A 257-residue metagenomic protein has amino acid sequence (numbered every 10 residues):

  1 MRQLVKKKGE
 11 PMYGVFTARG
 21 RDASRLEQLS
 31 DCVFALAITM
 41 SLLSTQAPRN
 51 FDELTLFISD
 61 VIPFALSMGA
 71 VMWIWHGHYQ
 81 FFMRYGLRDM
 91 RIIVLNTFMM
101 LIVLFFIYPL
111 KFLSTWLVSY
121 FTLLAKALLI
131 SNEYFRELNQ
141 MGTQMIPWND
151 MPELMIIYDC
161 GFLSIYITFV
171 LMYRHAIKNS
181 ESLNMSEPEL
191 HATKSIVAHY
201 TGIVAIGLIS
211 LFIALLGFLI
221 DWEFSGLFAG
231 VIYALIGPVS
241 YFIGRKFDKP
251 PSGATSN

Functional and structural regions predicted by a protein language model:
R2-N257: Multi-pass alpha-helical transmembrane bundle typical of ion/small-solute transporters and intramembrane aspartyl
